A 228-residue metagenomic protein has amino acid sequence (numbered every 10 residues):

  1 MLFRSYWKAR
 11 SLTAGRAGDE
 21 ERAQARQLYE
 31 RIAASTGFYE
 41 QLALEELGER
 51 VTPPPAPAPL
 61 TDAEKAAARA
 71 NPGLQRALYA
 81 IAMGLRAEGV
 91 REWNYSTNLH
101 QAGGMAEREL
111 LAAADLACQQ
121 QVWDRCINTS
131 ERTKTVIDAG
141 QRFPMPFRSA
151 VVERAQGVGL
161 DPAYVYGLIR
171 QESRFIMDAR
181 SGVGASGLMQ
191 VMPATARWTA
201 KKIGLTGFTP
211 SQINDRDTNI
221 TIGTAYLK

Functional and structural regions predicted by a protein language model:
G15-R31, Q41-L42, E46, E88-K228: Catalytic glycan-binding domains that act on GlcNAc-containing polysaccharides
A34-P55: Long, contiguous interaction/recruitment modules in multidomain scaffold/adaptor proteins
S35, E64-K65, Q101: Structural signature of alpha-solenoid helical repeat scaffolds
A58-N71, A139-R142: TPR-adjacent "capping" and linker segments in tetratricopeptide-repeat scaffold/adaptor proteins
N71-L99: Alpha-helical segment of the N-proximal tetratricopeptide repeat
